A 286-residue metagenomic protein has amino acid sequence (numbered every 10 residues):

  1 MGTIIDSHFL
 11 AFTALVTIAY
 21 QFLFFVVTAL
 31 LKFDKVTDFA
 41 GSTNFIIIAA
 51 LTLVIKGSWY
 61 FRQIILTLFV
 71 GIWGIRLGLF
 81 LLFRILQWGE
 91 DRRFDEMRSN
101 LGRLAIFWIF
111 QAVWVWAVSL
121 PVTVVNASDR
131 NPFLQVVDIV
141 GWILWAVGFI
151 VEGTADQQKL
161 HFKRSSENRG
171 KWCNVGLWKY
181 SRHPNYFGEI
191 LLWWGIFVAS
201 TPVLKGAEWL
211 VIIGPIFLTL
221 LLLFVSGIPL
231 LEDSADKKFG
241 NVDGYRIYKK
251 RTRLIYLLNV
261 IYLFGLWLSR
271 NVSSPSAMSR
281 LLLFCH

Functional and structural regions predicted by a protein language model:
I5-Q21, N44-I75, V118-Q158, K163-W267 (+2 more regions): Hydrophobic transmembrane alpha-helices
F22-F33, L79-I85: C-terminal ends of transmembrane helices
L30-L31, I75, I109, S181: Transmembrane helix irregularities
L31-F45, G89-F107, K171-W178, L254: Juxtamembrane helix-capping/reentrant segments at transmembrane boundaries
F39, R103-V115, R182-E189: Select subsegments of transmembrane alpha-helices in polytopic membrane proteins, especially boundary-proximal
R62-N100: A basic- and aromatic-enriched beta-loop-alpha substructure that forms the phosphate/nucleotide- and DNA/RNA-contacting
